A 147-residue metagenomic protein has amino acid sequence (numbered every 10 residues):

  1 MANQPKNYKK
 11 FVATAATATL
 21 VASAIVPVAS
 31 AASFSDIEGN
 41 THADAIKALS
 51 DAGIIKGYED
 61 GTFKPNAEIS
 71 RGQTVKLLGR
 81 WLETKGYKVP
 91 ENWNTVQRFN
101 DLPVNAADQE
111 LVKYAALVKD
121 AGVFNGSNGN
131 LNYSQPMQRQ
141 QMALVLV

Functional and structural regions predicted by a protein language model:
A2-T41, K56-E110, D120, F124-Q140: Feature responds to low-complexity, polar/acidic, surface-exposed segments characteristic of secreted/exported proteins
I46-L49, L78, A115-V118, L146: A short amphipathic alpha-helical interaction element
Q141-V147: Short, intrinsically disordered, charge-balanced linker/junction segments flanking boundaries in proteins
